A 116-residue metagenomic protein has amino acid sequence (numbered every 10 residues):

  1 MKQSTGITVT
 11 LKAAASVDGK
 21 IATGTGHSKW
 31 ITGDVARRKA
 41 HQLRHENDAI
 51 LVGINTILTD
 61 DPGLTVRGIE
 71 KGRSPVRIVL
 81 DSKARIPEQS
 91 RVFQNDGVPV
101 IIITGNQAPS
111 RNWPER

Functional and structural regions predicted by a protein language model:
K2-V17, I21-R116: Active-site ligand-binding patch in enzyme domains
